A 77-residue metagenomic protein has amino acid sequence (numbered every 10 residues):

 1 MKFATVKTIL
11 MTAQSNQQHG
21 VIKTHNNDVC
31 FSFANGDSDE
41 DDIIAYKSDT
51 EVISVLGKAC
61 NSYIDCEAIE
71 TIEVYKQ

Functional and structural regions predicted by a protein language model:
M1-T12, G36-E40: Charged, amphipathic alpha-helical segments
A4, Q18-T24: A short beta-strand micro-motif
T8-I9, N16-Q18, D41-D42, A59: Intrinsically disordered, low-complexity boundary segments flanking structured domains
M11, I43-A45, V74: Short amphipathic beta-strand and strand-loop transition segments with alternating hydrophobic
T12-H19, K47-E51: A short, compositionally biased
T24-A68: Acidic, low-complexity, intrinsically disordered interaction modules
N61, E73-Q77: Short acidic, Gly/Pro-enriched loop/turn segments at secondary-structure junctions
